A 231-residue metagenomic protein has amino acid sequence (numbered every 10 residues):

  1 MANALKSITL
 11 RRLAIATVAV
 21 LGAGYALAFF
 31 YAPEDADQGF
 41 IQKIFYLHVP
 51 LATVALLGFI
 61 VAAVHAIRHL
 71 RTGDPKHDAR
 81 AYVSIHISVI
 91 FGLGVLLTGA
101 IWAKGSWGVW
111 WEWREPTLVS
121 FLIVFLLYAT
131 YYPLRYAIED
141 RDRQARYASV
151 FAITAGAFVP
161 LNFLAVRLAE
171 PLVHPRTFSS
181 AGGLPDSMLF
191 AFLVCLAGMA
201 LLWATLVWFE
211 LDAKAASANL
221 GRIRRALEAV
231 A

Functional and structural regions predicted by a protein language model:
M1-A231: Polytopic transmembrane helical bundles with strong interfacial aromatic enrichment
